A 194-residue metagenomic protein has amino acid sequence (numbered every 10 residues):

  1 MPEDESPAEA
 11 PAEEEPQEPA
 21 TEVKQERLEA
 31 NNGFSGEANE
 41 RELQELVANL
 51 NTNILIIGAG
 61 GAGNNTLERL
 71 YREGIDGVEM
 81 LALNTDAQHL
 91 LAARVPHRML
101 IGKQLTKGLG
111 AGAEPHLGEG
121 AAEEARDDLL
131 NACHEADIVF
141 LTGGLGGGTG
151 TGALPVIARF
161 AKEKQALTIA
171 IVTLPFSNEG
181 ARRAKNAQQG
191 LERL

Functional and structural regions predicted by a protein language model:
M1-R193: Tubulin/FtsZ superfamily GTPase core signature
